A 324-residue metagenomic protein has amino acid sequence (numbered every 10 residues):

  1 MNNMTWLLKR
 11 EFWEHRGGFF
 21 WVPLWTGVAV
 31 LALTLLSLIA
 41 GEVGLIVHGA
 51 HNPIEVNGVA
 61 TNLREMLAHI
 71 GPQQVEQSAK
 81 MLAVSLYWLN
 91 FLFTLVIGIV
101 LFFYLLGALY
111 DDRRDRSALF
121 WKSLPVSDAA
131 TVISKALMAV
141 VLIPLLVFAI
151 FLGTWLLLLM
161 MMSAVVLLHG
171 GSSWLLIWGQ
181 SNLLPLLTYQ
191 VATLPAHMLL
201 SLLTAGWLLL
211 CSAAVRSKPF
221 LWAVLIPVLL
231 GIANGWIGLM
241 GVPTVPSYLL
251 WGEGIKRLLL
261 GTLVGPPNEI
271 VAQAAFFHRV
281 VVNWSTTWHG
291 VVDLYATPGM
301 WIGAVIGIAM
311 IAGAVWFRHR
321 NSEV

Functional and structural regions predicted by a protein language model:
M1-G107, D111-D112, L200-L203, A213-R216 (+2 more regions): Hydrophobic alpha-helical transmembrane segments
L24-W25, L137, V141, L229 (+1 more regions): Hydrophobic residues within alpha-helical transmembrane segments of multi-pass solute transporters/permease subunits
T34-L38, Q77-Y104, I133-A213: Secretory targeting signals
Y104-K122, I133-A136: Transmembrane helix boundary and interhelical loop/hinge segments in multi-pass membrane proteins
S123-S127: Short helix-to-coil transition segments within interhelical loops that connect adjacent transmembrane helices
P219-I232: Central hydrophobic cores of alpha-helical transmembrane segments in multi-pass integral membrane proteins
L229-L263: Aromatic-rich transmembrane-lumenal/periplasmic boundary elements in polytopic membrane proteins
